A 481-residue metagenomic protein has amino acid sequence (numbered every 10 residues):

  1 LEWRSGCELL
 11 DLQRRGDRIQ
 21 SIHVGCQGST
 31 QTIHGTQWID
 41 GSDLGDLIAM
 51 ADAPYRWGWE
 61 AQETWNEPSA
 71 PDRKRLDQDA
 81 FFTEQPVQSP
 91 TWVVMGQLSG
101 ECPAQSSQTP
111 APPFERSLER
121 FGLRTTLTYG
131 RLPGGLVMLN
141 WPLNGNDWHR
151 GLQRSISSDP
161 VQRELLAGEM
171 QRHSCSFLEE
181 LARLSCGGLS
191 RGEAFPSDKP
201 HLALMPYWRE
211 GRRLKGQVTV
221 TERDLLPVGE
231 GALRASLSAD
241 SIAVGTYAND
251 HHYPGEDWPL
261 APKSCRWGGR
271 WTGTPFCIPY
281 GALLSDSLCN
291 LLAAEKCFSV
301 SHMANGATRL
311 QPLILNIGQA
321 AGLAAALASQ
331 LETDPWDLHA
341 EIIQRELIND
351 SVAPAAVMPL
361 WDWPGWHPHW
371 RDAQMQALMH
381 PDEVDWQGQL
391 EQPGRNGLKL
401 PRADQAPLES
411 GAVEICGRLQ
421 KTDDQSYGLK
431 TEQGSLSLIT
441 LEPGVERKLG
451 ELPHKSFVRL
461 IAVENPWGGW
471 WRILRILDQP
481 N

Functional and structural regions predicted by a protein language model:
E2-L10: A conserved beta-strand/loop element that lines the FAD pocket in flavoprotein oxidoreductases
S5-G6, G16-S21, G25-Q37, G41-E414 (+4 more regions): Flavin (FAD/FMN)-binding glycine-rich loop and adjacent Rossmann-like elements that form
G411, K421-T422: Helix-coil modules at protein/domain termini and other flexible surface or pore-lining loops, especially C-terminal
I415-G417, S426: Eukaryotic low-complexity, intrinsically disordered acidic/proline-rich regions prevalent in transcription/chromatin
L419, R447-K448: N-terminal export/targeting leaders of redox proteins
T422-L441: OB-fold (S1/OB) nucleic-acid-binding surfaces
